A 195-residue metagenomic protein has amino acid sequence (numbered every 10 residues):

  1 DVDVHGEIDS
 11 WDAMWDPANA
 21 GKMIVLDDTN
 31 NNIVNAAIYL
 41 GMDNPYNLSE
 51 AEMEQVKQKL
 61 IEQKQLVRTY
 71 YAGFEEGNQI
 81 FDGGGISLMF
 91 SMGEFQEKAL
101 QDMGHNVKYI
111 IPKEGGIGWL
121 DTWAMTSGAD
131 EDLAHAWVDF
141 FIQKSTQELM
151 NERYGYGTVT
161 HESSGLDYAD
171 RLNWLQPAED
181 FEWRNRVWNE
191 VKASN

Functional and structural regions predicted by a protein language model:
D1-D3, A37-G41, W119-D132, L149: A bilobed periplasmic-binding-protein/Venus flytrap-type ligand-binding module shared by bacterial periplasmic
D1-D82: Extracytoplasmic ligand-binding site segments that recognize negatively charged/polar headgroups
S10, Q55, K59, A129-F141 (+1 more regions): Short amphipathic alpha-helical coupling segments at ligand-binding clamshell hinges and other catalytic/signaling
N19-V34, F140-E162: Periplasmic-binding protein-like
K22-L26, T69-Y70, S87-M92, K108-I111: Structural recognition of the beta-strand scaffold that forms the well-ordered cores of secreted hydrolase catalytic
E54-Q63, Y71, Q101-A124: Periplasmic-binding protein-like
D82, L88-N106: A ligand-binding cleft/hinge motif common to bilobed small-molecule-binding domains
K144-N195: Extracellular/periplasmic juxtamembrane helices and adjacent flexible linkers that interface with membrane partners
